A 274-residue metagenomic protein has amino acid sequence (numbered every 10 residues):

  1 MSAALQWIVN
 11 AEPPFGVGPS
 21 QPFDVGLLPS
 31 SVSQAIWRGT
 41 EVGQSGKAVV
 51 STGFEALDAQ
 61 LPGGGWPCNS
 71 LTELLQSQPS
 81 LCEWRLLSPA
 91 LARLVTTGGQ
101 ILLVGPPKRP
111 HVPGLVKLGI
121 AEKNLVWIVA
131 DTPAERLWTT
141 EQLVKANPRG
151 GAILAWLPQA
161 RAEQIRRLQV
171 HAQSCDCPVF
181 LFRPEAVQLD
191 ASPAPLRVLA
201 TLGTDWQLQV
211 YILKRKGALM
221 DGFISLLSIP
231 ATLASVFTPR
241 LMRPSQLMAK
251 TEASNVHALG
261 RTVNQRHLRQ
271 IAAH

Functional and structural regions predicted by a protein language model:
M1-L103, E122, A146, A218 (+1 more regions): Detector for small/aliphatic-rich hydrophobic stretches
Q6, G98-L102, V112, L118 (+4 more regions): Glycine-biased, small-residue-rich flexible motifs in mid-sequence functional cores and linkers
L57, L74, L125, I153 (+2 more regions): Conserved RecA-like P-loop NTPase ATPase core
L86-A90, G114, T139-T140, Q164-L168: A short acidic, amphipathic alpha-helical/loop segment
A90-A92, L118-I120, Q169-Q173: Short, solvent-exposed amphipathic alpha-helical segments in soluble enzyme and RNA/protein-processing domains
Q100-R161: Long, charge-dense
V144-L189, A194: A contiguous pocket-lining binding segment that forms or flanks enzyme active sites
R183-E252: Phosphate-binding/switch region of NTP-binding enzymes
